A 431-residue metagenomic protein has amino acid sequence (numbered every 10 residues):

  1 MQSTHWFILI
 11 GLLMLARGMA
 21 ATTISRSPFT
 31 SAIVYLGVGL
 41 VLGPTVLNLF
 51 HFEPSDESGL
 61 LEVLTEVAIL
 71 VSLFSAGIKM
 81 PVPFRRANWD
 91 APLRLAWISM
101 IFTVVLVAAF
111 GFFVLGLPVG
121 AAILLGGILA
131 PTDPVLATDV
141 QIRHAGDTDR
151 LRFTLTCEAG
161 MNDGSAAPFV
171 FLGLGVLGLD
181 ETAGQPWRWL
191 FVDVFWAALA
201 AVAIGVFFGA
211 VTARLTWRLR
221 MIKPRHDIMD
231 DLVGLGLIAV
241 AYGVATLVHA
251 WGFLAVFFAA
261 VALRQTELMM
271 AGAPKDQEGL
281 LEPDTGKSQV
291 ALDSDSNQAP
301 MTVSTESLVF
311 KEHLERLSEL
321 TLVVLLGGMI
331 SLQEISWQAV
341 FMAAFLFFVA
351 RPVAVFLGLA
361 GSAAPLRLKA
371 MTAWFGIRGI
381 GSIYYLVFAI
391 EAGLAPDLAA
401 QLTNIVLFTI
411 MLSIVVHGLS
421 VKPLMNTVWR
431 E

Functional and structural regions predicted by a protein language model:
M1-E431: Transmembrane helical cores of multi-pass secondary ion antiporters/exchangers
